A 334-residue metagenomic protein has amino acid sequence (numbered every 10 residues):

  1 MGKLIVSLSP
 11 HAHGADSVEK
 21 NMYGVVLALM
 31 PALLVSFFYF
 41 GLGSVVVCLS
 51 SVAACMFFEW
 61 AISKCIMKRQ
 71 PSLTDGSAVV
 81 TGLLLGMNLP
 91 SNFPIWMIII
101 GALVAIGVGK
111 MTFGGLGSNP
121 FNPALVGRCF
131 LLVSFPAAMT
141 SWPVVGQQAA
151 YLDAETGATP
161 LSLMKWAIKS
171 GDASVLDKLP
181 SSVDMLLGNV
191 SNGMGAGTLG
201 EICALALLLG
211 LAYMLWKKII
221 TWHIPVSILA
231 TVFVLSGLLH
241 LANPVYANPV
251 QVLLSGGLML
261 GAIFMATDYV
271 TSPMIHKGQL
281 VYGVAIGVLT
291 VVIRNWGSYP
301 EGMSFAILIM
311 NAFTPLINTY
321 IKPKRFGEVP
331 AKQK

Functional and structural regions predicted by a protein language model:
M1-M56, W60, P330-K334: N-terminal signal-anchor module of multipass membrane proteins
M1-Y23, I293-K334: Cytosolic-side transmembrane-helix boundaries in multi-pass membrane proteins
G24-A32, V47-E59, S77-G82, G86 (+13 more regions): Alpha-helical transmembrane segments in multi-pass membrane proteins
G41-A54, N92-G101, G193-A204, Y246-L258: Structural signature of hydrophobic alpha-helical transmembrane segments
Q70-V80, M97-L103, S118-C129, W222-A230 (+2 more regions): Cytoplasmic-side transmembrane-helix entry/capping segments in multi-pass membrane proteins
L84-A154: Membrane-interface helix-loop-helix junctions at boundaries between adjacent transmembrane segments
P120-A124, I202, V250-G257, Q279-V281 (+1 more regions): Loop-to-transmembrane alpha-helix initiation sites
P123-L207: Long hydrophobic alpha-helical segments that form multi-pass transmembrane helix bundles in integral membrane proteins
